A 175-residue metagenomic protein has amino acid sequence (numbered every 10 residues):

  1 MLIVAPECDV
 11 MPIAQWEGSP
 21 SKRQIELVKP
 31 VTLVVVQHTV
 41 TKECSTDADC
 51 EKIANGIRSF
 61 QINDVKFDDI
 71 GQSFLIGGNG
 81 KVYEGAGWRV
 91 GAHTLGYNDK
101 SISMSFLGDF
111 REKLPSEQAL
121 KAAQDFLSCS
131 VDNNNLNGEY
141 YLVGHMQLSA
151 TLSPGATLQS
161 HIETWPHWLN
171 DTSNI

Functional and structural regions predicted by a protein language model:
M1-T41, G77-I175: Basic/polar, cationic surfaces and motifs that engage anionic cell-wall and phosphate/carboxylate ligands
L27-I62: Active-site acidic/histidine clusters and adjacent loop/turn architecture that either coordinate catalytic ions
I57-V65, L127-N134: Hydrophobic, Leu/Ile/Phe/Ala-enriched alpha-helical segments that form helix-helix packing faces
D64-D68, S149: Short secondary-structure junctions and interdomain/linker hinges
G71: Glycine/small-residue-rich phosphate/adenosyl-binding loop
